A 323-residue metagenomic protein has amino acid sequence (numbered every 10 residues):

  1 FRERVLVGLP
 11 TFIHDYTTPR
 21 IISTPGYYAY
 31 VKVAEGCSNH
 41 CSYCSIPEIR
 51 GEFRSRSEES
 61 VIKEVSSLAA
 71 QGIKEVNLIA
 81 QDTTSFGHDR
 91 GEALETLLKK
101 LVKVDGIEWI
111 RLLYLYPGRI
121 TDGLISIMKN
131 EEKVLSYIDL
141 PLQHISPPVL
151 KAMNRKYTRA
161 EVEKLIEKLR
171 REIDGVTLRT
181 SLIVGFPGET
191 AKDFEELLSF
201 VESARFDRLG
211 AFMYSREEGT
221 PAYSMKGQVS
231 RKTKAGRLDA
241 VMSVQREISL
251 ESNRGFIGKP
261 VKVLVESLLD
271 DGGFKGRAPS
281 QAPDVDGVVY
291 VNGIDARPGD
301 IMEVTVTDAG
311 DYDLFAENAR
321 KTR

Functional and structural regions predicted by a protein language model:
F1-F86, G123, I138, A160-R171 (+6 more regions): Proteins enriched for Cys/Gly/acidic motifs involved in redox and nucleic-acid/cofactor modification
Y43-I46, S146-P147, G219-S224: A short small-residue
V61, L78, L112, L140 (+6 more regions): Conserved, mostly hydrophobic/aromatic
A70-F194, E202: Conserved SAM/AdoMet-binding glycine-rich loop
A80, Y114, L142-H144, T180-V184 (+5 more regions): Active-site proximal loops enriched in glycine and acidic residues that flank catalytic Cys/His/Asp and coordinate
G87-G106, M153, R216-E247: Radical SAM enzyme [4Fe-4S]-AdoMet core and its adjacent flexible, acidic and glycine-rich loops/tails across
S224-R323: Terminal RNA-binding accessory module
